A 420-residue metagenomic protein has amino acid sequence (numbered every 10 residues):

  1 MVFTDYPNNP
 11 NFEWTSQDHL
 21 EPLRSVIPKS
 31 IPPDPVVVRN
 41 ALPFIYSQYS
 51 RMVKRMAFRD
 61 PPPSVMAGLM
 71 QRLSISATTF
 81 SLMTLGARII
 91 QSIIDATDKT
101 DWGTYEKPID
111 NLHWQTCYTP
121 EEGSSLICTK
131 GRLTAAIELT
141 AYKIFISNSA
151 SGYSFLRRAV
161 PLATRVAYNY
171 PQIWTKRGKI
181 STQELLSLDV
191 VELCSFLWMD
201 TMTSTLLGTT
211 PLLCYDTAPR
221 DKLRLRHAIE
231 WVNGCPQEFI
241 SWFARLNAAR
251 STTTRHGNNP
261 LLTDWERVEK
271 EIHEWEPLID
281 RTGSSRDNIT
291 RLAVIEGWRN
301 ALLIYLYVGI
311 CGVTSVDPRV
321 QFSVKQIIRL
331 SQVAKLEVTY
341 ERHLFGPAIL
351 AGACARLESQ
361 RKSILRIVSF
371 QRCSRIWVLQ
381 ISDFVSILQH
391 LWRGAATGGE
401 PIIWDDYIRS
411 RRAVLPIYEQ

Functional and structural regions predicted by a protein language model:
M1-V65, F370-Q420: Intrinsically disordered, low-complexity regulatory regions with latent secondary structure
D34, N40, K176, I180-L193 (+4 more regions): Cytosolic regulatory protein-protein interaction regions
F58-P63, G152, V320, V324 (+1 more regions): Core helices of alpha-solenoid repeat scaffolds
G68-L69: Long heptad-repeat coiled-coil stalk/signal-transmission helices of membrane-anchored sensory and scaffold proteins
R72-S74, F80-D101, K107-R165, S195-M202 (+4 more regions): Hydrophobic/aromatic-rich effector regions of fungal transcription factors
C128-A135, T290-L302, E337-R356, V378-G398: Amphipathic alpha-helical protein-interaction segments enriched in hydrophobic
I146-N148, T205-T209, G257, S410-V414: Short loop/turn hinge sites at secondary-structure boundaries
V160-Q183: Intrinsically disordered, low-complexity linker/loop segments enriched in Gly/Pro and charged/polar residues
